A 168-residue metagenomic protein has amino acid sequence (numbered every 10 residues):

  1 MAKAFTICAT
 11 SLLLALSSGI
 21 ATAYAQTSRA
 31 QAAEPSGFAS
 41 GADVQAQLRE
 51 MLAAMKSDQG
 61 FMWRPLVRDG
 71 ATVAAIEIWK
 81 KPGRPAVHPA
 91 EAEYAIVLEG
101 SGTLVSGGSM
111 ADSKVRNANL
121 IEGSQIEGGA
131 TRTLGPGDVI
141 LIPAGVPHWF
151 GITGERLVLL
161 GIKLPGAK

Functional and structural regions predicted by a protein language model:
M1-F5: Positively charged n-region of N-terminal signal peptides that target proteins for export
C8-Y24: Bacterial N-terminal signal peptides
A23-V87: A short, N-terminal "cap"/entry segment at the start of jelly-roll beta-barrel domains of the cupin/DSBH fold
A86, E93-I96, T131-R132, I140: His/acidic/aromatic-lined binding-pocket segments of jelly-roll/cupin-type domains and related regulatory beta-sandwich
P89-S109, R116-Q125: Short, conserved beta-strand element in jelly-roll/cupin
L120-I140: Acidic, glycine-rich flexible loop segments
T133-T153: Conserved metal-binding segment of the jelly-roll/cupin
G154-K168: A short hydrophobic beta-strand segment most commonly corresponding to one strand of the jelly-roll/cupin
